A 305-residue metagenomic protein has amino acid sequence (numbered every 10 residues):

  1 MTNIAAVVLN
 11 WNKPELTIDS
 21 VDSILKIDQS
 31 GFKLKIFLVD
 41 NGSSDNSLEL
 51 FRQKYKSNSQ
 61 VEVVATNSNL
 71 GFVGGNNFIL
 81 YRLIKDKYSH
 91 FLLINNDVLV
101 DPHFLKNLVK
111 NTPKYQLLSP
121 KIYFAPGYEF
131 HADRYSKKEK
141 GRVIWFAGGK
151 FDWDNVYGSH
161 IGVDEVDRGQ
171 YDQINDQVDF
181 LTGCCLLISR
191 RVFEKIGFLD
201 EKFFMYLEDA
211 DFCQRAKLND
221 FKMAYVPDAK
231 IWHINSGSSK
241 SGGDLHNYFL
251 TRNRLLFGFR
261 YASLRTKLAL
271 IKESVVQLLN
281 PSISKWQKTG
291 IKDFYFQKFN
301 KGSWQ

Functional and structural regions predicted by a protein language model:
D22-K33: Short, acidic, metal-binding catalytic loop of nucleotide-sugar glycosyltransferases
S23, D40-E49, S68, V98: A conserved acidic beta->alpha catalytic loop
N46, D97-N111, S119: Acidic donor-binding/catalytic loop of UDP-sugar-dependent glycosyltransferases, especially processive GT2
A65-K85: Glycine-rich, basic loop-to-helix element that forms the pyrophosphate-binding segment of sugar-nucleotide handling
G74, N107-I196: Acidic/His-rich active-site region of diverse nucleotide-sugar glycosyltransferases
K87-L99: Short beta-strand-to-loop acidic/aromatic patch adjacent to the donor-nucleotide binding site
D179-K230: A short, conserved alpha-helix in the catalytic core of glycosyltransferases
D244-L255, F259-Q305: Non-catalytic, C-terminal membrane-associated alpha-helical segments of glycosyltransferases
